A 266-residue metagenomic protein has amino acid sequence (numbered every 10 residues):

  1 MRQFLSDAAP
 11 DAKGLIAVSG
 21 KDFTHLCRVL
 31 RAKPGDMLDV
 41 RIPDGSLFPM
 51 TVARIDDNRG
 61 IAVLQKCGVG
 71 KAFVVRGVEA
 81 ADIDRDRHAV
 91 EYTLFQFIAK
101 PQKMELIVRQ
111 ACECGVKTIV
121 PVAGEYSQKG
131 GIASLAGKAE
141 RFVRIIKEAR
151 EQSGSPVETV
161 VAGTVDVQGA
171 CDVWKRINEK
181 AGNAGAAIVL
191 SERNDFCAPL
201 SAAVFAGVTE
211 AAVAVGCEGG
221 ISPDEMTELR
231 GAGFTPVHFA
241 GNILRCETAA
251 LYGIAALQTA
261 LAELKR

Functional and structural regions predicted by a protein language model:
M1-D82: N-terminal positively charged helical leader segments and presequences
C67-V69, A123-S127, G241-N242: Short, ordered loop/turn segments at secondary-structure junctions
R76-A186: RNA substrate-binding interface of SAM-dependent RNA methyltransferases
K117, T209, T235: Short acidic/polar active-site loop segments enriched in Thr and Asp
S191, A214-C217, H238-A240: Thr-Gly-centered strand-to-loop micro-motif
V208-E228: A C-terminal functional module that forms or caps the active site or interfaces directly with catalytic machinery
S222-R266: Structured adenosyl-cofactor binding patch, chiefly the S-adenosyl-L-methionine
